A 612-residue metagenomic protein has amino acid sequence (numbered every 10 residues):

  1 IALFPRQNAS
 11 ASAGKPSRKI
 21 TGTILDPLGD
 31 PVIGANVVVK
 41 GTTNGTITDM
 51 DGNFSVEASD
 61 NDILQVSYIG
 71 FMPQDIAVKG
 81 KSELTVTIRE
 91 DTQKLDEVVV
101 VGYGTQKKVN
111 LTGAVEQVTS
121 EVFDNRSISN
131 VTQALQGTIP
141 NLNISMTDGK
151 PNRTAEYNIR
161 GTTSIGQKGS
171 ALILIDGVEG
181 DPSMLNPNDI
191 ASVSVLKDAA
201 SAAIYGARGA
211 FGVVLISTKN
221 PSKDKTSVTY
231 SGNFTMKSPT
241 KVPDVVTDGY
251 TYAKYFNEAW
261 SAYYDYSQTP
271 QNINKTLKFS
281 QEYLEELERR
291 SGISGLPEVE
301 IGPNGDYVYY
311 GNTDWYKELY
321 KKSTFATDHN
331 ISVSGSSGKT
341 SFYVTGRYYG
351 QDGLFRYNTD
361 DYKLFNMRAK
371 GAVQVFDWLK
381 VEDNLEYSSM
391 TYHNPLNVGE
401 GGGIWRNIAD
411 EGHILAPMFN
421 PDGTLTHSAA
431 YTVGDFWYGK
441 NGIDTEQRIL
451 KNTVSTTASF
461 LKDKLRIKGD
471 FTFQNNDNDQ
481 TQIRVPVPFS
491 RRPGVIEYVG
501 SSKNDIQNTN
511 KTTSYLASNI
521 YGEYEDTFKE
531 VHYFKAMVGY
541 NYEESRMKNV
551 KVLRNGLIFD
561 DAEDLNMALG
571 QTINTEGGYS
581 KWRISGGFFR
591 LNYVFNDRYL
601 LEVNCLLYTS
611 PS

Functional and structural regions predicted by a protein language model:
I1-D352, R356-M367, K380-E382: Short, small/polar-rich motifs associated with maturation and membrane association, primarily at protein termini
D30-P31, S337-T340, K581-G586, Y593-D597: Short, flexible loop/turn motifs enriched in small residues
T85, T132, E156, V213-L215 (+7 more regions): Membrane-embedded beta-strand positions in outer-membrane beta-barrel channels/transporters
T92, S217-K219, S332-S336, T345 (+6 more regions): Transmembrane beta-barrel domains of outer membrane proteins
I128, K223, A326, S337-G338 (+4 more regions): Outer-membrane beta-barrel channels and translocator barrels
K223-N312, S323, Y349, G353-K451 (+1 more regions): Surface-exposed loop/interface segments of Gram-negative outer-membrane beta-barrel transport/assembly proteins
Y348-D352, L601-L607: Transmembrane beta-strand segments that form the barrel wall of outer-membrane beta-barrel proteins
Y608-S612: Conserved small/polar residues in nucleotide/adenosyl-binding loops
